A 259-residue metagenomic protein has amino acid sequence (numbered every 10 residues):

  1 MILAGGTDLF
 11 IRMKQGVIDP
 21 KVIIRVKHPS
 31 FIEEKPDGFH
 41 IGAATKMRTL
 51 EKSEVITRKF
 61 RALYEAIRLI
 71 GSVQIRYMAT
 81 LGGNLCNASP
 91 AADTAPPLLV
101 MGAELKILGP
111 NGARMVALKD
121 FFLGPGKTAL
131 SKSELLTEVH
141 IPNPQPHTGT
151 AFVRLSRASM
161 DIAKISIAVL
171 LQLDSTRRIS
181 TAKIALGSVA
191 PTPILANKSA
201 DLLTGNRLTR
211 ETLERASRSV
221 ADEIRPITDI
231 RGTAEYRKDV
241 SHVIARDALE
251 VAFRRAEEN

Functional and structural regions predicted by a protein language model:
M1-N259: C-terminal structural segment of proteins
